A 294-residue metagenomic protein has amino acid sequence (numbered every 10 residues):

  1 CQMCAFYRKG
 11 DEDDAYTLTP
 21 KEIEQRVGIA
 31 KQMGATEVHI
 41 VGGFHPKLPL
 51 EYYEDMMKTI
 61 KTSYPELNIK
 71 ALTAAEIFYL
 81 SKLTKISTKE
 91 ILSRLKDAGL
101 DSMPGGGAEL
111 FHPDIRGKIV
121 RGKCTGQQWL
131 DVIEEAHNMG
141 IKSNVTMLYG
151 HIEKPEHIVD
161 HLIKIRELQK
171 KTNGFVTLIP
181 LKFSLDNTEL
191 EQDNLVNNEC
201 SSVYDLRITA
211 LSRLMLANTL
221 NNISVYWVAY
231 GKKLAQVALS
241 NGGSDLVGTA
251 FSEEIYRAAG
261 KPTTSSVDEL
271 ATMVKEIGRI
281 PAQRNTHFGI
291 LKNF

Functional and structural regions predicted by a protein language model:
C1, I40, M103-G106, A136 (+3 more regions): Conserved, mostly hydrophobic/aromatic
C1-E22: Canonical Radical SAM [4Fe-4S] cluster-binding loop centered on the CxxxCxxC motif and its immediate flanking residues
D11, V41-E51, P113, F183-N187 (+1 more regions): Glycine-rich, proline-tolerant flexible connector loops at the mouths of alpha/beta enzymes
K21-Q32, V132: Short, charged beta->alpha transition segments
Q25, K31, I163, Q169-F294: Auxiliary Fe-S-binding modules of radical SAM enzymes
A35-I133, H137-N144, H151, N222: Conserved SAM/AdoMet-binding glycine-rich loop
H39, N144-T146, D245-T249: Short hydrophobic alpha-helical runs that function as membrane-insertion/retention elements
Y52-P65, I86-A98, K154-K171, F175 (+2 more regions): Short, electropositive alpha-helical surface patch
